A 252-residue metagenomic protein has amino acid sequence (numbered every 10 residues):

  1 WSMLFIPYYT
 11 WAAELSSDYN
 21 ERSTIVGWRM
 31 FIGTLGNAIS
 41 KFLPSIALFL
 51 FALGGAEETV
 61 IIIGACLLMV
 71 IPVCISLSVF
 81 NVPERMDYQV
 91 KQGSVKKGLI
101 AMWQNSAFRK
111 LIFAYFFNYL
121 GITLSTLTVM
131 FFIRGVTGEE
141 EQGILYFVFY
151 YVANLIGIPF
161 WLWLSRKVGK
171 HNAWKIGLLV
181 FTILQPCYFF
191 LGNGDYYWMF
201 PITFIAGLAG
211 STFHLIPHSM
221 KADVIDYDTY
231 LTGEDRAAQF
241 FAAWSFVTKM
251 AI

Functional and structural regions predicted by a protein language model:
W1-P7, Y197-I216, M220: Hydrophobic core of transmembrane alpha-helices in multi-pass small-molecule transporters, especially MFS/SLC-type
L4, Y8-M130, R134-E139: Intracellular loop-helix junctions on the cytosolic face of multi-pass helical membrane proteins
A38, Y151-P159, S211: Residue-level signature of mid-helix packing/kink "hotspots" within the transmembrane helices of 12-pass Major
V60, E139-F147, D195, M199: Juxtamembrane helix-start elements in MFS-like secondary transporters
I156-K170: Helix-to-loop junctions at the C-terminal end of transmembrane segments in multipass secondary transporters
R166-V180, T229-R236: Cytoplasmic membrane-interface "Motif A"-like loop-to-helix N-cap segments of 12-TM Major Facilitator Superfamily
L179-G194: C-terminal ends and interior cores of transmembrane alpha-helices in multi-pass membrane transporters/permeases
T232-I252: A late C-terminal transmembrane helix in Major Facilitator Superfamily
